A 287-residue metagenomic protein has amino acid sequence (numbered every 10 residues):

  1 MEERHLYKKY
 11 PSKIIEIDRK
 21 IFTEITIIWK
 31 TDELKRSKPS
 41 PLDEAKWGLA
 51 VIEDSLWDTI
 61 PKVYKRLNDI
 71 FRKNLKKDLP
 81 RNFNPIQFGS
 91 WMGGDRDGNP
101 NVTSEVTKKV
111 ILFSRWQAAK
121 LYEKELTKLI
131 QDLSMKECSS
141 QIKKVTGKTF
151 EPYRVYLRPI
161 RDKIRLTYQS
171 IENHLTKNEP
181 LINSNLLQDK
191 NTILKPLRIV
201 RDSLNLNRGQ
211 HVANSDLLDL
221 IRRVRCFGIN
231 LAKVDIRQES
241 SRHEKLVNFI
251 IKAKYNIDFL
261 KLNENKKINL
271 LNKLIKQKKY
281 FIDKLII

Functional and structural regions predicted by a protein language model:
M1-D32, Q131-I287: Extended, charge-enriched "interface" segments that sit outside catalytic cores
L42-F88, Q210: Extended, Lys/Arg-enriched charged tracts that mediate electrostatic binding to polyanionic substrates
I60, M92-G93, G228: Extended, charged helical/alpha-beta scaffold domains that provide interaction surfaces
K73-P80, W91, S139, R237-R242: A glycine-rich phosphate-binding loop feature that marks nucleotide/adenosyl-phosphate handling sites
L79-W91, L262-K273: Conserved oxyanion/phosphate-binding beta-strand-loop segments in alpha/beta enzyme cores
I86-V102: Active-site and channel-lining beta-strand-loop segments that bind or position nucleotide-derived/phosphorylated
D97-S104, V110-L112, A232-D235, S241-E244: Short helix/loop capping segments that flank catalytic or ligand/cofactor-binding pockets
V102-K128: Extended active-site and interfacial segments that coordinate phosphate-rich ligands in large catalytic machineries
